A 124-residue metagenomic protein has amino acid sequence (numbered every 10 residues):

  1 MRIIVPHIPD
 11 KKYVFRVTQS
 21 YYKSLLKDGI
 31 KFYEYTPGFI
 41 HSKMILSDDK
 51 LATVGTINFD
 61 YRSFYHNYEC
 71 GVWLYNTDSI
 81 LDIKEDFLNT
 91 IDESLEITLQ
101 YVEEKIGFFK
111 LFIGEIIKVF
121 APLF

Functional and structural regions predicted by a protein language model:
M1-F124: PLD/PLD-like phosphodiesterase catalytic module centered on the HKD motif
